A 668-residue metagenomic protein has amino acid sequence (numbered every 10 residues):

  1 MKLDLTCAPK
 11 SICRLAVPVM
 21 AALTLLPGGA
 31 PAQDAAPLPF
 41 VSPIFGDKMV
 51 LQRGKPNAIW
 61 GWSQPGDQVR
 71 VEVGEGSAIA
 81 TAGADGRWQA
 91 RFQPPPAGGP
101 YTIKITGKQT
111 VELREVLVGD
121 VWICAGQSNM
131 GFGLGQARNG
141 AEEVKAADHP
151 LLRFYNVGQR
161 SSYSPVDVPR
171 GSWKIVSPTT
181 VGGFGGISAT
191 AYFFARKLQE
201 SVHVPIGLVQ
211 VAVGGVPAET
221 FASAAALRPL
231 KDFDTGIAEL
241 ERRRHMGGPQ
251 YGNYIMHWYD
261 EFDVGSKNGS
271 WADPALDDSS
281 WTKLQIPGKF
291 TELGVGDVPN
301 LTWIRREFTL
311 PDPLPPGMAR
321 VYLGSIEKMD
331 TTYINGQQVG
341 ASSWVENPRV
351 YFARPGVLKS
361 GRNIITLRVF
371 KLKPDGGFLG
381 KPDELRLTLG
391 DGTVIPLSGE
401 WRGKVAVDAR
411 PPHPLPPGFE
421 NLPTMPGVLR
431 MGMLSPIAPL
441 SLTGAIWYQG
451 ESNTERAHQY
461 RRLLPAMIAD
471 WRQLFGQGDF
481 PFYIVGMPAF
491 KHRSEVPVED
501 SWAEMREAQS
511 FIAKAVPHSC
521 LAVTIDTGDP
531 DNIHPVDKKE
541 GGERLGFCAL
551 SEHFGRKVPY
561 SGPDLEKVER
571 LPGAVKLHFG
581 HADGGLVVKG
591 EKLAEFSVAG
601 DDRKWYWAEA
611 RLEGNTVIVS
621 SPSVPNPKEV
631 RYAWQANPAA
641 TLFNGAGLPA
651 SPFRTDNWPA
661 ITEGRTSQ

Functional and structural regions predicted by a protein language model:
Q33-P65, R114-C124, G131, Q285-V295 (+4 more regions): Non-catalytic, glycine-rich low-complexity segments
D34, L38, S42-D120, D375: Ser/Thr-rich low-complexity repeats and stalk/linker segments
E75-G98, T332-E384: Beta-strand-rich ligand-recognition modules
S77, K576, D583-Q668: C-terminal beta-sandwich/jelly-roll accessory domains of carbohydrate-active enzymes
G98-K108, T366-L367, K628-W634: Short, aromatic- and glycine-rich surface loops/edge beta-strands on solvent-exposed regions
V111-P178, V209-E292, L358, R362-L440: An acidic-aromatic loop/edge-strand motif
P249-I286, M505-A594: Catalytic cores of secreted or luminal carbohydrate-active enzymes
W281, F308-G336, I365-L367: Aromatic-lined ligand-binding clefts that engage carbohydrates, nucleic acids, or primary amines
